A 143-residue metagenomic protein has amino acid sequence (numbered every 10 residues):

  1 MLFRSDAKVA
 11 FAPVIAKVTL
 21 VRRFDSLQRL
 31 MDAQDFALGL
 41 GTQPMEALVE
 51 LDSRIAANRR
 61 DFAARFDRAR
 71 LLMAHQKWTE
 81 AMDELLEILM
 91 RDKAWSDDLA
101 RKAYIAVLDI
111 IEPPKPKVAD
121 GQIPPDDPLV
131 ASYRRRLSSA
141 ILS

Functional and structural regions predicted by a protein language model:
M1-L2: Short, small-residue-biased leader/transition segments that mark boundaries at the very start of proteins
K8-A12, L51-D52, E84-L85: Inward-facing hydrophobic residues that define packing positions of alpha-helical scaffold repeats
K17-N58, D127: Alpha-helical adaptor scaffolds
Q28, R68, A103-Y104, L137: Structural register within alpha-helical repeat arrays
L51, R65, R101-Y104, Y133: TPR repeat positional signature
